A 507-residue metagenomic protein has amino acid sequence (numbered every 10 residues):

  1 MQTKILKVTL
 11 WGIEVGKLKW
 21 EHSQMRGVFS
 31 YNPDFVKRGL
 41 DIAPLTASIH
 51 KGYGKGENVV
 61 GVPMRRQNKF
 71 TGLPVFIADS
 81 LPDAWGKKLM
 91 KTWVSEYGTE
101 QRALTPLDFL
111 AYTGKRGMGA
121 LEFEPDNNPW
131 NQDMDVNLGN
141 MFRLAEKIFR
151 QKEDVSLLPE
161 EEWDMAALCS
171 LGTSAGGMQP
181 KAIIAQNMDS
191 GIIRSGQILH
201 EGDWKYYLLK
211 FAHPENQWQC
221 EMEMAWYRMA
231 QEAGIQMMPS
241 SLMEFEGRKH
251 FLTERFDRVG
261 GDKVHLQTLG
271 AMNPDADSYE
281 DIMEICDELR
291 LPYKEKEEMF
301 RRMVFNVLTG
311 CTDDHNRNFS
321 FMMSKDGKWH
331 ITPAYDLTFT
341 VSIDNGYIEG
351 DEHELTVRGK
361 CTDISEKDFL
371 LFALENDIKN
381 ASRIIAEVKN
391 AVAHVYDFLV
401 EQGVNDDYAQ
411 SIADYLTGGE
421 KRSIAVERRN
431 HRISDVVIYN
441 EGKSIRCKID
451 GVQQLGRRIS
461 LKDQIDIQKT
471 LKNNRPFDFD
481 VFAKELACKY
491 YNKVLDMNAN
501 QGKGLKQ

Functional and structural regions predicted by a protein language model:
M1-N316, S320-E427: Phosphate/dinucleotide-binding and metal-coordinating scaffold of catalytic cores in nucleotide-dependent enzymes
P33-F35, V62, I467-V481: Short, surface-exposed secondary-structure junctions/capping segments
V400, F477-L486: Short, highly charge-biased, low-complexity peptide segments
V426, I438, N492-Q507: Non-Sec secretion/translocation targeting segments of pathogen effectors
V426-V452: Amphipathic, interaction-prone secondary-structure segments
R432, K448, D463-T470, F482-K493: Charge-rich, solvent-exposed alpha-helical interaction surfaces
S444-F477: Acidic, low-complexity, intrinsically disordered interaction modules
